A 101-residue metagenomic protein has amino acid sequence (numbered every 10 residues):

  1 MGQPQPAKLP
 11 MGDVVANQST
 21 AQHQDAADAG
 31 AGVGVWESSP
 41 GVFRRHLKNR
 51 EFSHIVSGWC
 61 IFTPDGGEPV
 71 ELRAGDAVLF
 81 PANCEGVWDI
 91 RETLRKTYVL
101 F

Functional and structural regions predicted by a protein language model:
M1-G30: A short, N-terminal "cap"/entry segment at the start of jelly-roll beta-barrel domains of the cupin/DSBH fold
A29-L47, P81-A82: Conserved short histidine dyad/triad with adjacent acidic residue
V35, R44, P69-E71, E85-V87 (+1 more regions): Well-ordered beta-strand positions in beta-sheet-rich domains
S39-V42, G66, D76, C84: Short, well-ordered turn and helix-capping elements at secondary-structure junctions
R45-A74: A short beta-strand-loop-beta hairpin characteristic of the jelly-roll/cupin
D76, A82-F101: Ligand-binding loop in jelly-roll beta-barrel domains
